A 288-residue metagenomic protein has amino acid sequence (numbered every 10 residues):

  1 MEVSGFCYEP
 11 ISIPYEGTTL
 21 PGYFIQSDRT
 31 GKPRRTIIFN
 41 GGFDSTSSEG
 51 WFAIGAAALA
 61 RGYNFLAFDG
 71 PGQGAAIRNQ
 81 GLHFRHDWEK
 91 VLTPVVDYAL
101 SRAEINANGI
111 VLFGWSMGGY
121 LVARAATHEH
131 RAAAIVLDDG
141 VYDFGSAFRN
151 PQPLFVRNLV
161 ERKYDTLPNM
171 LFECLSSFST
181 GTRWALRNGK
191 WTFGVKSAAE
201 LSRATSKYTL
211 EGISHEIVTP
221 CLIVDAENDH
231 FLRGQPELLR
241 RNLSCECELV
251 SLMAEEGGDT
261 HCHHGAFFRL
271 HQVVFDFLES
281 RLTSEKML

Functional and structural regions predicted by a protein language model:
M1-G31: N-terminal cap/lid segment of alpha/beta-hydrolase-fold proteins
L82-I105: Alpha/beta-hydrolase active-site loop
E104-S116: Alpha/beta-hydrolase fold nucleophile elbow
T127-E200, D225: Hydrolase active-site cap/lid region
I217, I223-D225: Short beta-strand/loop motif that positions the catalytic acidic residue of the alpha/beta-hydrolase fold
H230-Q235: Conserved alpha/beta-hydrolase "acid-adjacent" motif
L243-T260: Catalytic histidine neighborhood in serine/cysteine hydrolases with alpha/beta-hydrolase-type architecture
E255-L288: Catalytic active-site module of serine/aspartate enzymes centered on a nucleophile-bearing elbow/loop
